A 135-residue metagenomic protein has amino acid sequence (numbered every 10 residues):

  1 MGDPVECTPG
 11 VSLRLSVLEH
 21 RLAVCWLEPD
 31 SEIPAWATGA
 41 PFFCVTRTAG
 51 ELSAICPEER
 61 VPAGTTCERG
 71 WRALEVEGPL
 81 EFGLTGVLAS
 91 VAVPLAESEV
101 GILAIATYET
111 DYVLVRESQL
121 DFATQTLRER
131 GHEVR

Functional and structural regions predicted by a protein language model:
M1-P94, L120-R135: Regulatory modules associated with amino-acid/nitrogen control
S98-V113, Q119: A cross-kingdom feature marking solvent-exposed beta-strand/loop segments within repeated, beta-rich binding/scaffold
